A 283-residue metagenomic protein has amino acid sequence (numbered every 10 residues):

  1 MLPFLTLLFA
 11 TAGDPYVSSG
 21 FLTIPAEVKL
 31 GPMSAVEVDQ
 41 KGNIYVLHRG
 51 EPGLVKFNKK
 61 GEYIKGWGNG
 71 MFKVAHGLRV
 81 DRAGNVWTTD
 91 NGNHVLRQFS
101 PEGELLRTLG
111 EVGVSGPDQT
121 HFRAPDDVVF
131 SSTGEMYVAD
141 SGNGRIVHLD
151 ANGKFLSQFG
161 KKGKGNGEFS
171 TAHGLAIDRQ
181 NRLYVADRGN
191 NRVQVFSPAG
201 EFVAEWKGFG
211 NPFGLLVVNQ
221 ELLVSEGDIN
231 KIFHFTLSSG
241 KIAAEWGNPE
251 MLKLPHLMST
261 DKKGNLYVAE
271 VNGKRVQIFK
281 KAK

Functional and structural regions predicted by a protein language model:
L2-A10: Sec-dependent N-terminal signal peptides
T11-K283: Eukaryotic scaffold repeat domains enriched in small/polar residues
